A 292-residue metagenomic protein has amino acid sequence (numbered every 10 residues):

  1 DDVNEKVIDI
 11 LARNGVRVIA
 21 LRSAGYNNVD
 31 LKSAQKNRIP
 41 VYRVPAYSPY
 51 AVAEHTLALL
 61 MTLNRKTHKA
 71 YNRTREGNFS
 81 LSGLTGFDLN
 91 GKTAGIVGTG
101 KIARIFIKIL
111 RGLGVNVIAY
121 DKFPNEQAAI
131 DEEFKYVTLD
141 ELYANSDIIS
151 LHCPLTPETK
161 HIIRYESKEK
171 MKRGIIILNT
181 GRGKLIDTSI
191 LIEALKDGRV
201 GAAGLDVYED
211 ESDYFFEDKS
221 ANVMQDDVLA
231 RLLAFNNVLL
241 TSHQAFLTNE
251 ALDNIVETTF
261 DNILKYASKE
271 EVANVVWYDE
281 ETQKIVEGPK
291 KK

Functional and structural regions predicted by a protein language model:
D1-Y42, R164: An N-terminal-biased, well-structured beta-alpha scaffold segment characteristic of Rossmann-like dinucleotide-binding
N4-K6, P124-V228: Rossmann-like adenosine-cofactor binding region
R13-R17, N37-I39, G114-V115, R173-I175 (+1 more regions): A short helix->loop->beta-strand "cap" motif at the edges of active sites that frequently abuts
N37-I39, P45-T93, I105-K108, G112: Phosphate-binding beta-alpha-beta segment of Rossmann-like dinucleotide-binding domains, i.e., the NAD(P)
T99-G100: Glycine-rich Rossmann-fold phosphate-binding loop(s) that bind the pyrophosphate of adenine dinucleotide cofactors
I118: Conserved beta-strand positions in the Rossmann-like core of class I SAM-dependent methyltransferases
D121: Conserved acidic E/D residue at the C-terminus of a beta-strand in Rossmann-like folds
G174, G183-K292: Rossmann-like dinucleotide-binding domain for NAD(H)/NADP(H)
